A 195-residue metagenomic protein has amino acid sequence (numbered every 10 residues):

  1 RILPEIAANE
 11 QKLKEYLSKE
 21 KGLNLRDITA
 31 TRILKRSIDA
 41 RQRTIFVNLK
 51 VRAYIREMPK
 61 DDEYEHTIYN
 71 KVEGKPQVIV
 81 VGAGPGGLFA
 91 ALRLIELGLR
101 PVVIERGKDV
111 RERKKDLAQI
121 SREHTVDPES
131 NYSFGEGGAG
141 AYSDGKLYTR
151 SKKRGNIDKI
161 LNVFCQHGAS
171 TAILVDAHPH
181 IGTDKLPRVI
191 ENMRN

Functional and structural regions predicted by a protein language model:
R1-V47, V51-Y142, K146-V163, H167-N195: Residues forming the flavin
